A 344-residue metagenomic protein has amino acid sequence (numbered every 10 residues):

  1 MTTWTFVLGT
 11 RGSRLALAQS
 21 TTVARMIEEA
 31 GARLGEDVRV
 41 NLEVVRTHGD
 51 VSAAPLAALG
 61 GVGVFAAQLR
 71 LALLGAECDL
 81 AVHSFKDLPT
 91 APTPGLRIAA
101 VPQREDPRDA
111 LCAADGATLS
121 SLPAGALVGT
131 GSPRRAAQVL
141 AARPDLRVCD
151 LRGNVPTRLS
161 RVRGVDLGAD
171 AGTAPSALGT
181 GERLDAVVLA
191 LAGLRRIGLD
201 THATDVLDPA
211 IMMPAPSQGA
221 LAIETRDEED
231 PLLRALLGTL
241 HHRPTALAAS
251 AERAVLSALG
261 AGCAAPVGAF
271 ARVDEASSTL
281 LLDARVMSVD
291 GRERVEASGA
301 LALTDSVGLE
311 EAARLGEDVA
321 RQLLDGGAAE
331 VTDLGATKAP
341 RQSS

Functional and structural regions predicted by a protein language model:
T2-R46, A54, A58-L59, A141 (+1 more regions): Small-molecule-sensing regulatory modules
V7-G9, A81, A99, G129 (+1 more regions): Short, well-ordered beta-strand segments
A54-L80: Short, structured active-site "lid" loops
C78-V82, D185-A186: Short, Asp-centered acidic motifs that coordinate Mg2+ and/or phosphate in catalytic or ligand-binding sites
F85-L88, P94-L146: A conserved helix-loop-strand patch within extracytoplasmic ligand-binding domains of the periplasmic binding
